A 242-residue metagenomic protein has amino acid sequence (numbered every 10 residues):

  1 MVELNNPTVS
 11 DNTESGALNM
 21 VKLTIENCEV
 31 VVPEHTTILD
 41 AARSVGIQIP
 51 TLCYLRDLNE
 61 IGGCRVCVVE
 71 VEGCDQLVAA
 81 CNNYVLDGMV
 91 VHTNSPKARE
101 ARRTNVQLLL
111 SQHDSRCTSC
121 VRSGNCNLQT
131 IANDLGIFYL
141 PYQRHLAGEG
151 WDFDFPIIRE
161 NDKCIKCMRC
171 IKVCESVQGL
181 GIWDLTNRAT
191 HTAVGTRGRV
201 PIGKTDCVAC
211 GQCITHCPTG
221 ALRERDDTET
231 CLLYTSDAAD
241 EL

Functional and structural regions predicted by a protein language model:
V2-V9, R65-A209, T215, L222-L233: Fe-S ferredoxin-like electron-transfer domains and their immediately adjacent linker/connector regions across
N12: Phosphate/pyrophosphate-binding loop motifs in nucleotide- or prenyl diphosphate-using proteins
L18-E26: Eukaryote-biased recognition of intrinsically disordered, low-complexity regulatory segments
V30-D87: N-terminal cofactor/phosphate-binding cores enriched in small/glycine residues, especially glycine-rich loops such as
P50, E175, P218, A238-A239: Proline-centered helix-kink/hinge sites
L58, R199, L222, D240-E241: Disulfide-stabilized cysteine-rich extracellular repeat microdomains
Y234-L242: Single conserved hydrophobic/aromatic residue that forms the stacking wall/gate of nucleotide- or nucleobase-binding
